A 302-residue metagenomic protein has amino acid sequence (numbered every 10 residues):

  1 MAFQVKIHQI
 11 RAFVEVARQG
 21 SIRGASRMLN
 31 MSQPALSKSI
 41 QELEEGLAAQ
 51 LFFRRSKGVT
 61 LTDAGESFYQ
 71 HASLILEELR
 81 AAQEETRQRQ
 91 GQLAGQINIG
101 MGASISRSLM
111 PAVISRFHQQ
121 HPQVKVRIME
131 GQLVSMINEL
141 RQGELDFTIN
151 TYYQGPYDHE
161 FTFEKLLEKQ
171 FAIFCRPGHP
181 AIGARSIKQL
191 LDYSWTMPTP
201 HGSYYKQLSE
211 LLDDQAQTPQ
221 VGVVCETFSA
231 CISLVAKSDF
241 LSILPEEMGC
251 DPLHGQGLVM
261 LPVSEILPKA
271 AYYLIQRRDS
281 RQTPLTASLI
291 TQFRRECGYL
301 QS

Functional and structural regions predicted by a protein language model:
V14-S32: Short helix-boundary/capping micro-motifs
E44-L61: A short LG(V/I)-centered, amphipathic sequence patch enriched for acidic residue(s) preceding the LG motif
A94-G155, C225: Central regulatory/effector-binding core of bacterial HTH transcription factors
L109, A181-I182, V259-S302: A late-sequence structural motif
Q132-L145, T151, H201-V259: Hydrophobic hinge/microswitch elements
Y157-E164, K169, S229-R278: Beta-alpha-beta core module
F161-W195: Flexible hinge/capping segments at coil-to-helix
A181-I182, I187, Y193-Q215, Q282-T291 (+1 more regions): Secondary-structure junction motif
